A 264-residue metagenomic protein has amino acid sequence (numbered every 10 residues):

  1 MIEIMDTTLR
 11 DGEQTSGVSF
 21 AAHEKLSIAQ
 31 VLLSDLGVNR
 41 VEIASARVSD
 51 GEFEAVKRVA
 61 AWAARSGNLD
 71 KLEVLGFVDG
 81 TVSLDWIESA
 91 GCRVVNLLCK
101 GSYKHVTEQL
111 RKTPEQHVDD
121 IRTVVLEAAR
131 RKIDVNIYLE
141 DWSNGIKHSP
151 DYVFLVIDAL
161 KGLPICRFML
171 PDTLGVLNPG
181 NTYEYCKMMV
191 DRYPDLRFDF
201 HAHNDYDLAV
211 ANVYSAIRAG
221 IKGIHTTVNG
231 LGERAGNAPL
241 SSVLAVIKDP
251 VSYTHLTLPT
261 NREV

Functional and structural regions predicted by a protein language model:
M1-G80: N-terminal capping/small domains of soluble enzymes
I4-T7, N39-I43, D70-G76, V95-L97 (+4 more regions): Hydrophobic faces of well-ordered beta-strands that scaffold small-molecule active sites in alpha/beta enzyme cores
T8-E24, E73-D79, E108-T113, D141-P150 (+1 more regions): Active-site mouth loops of central-metabolism enzymes
A22-L36, D85-T107, E115, D119-D134 (+2 more regions): Alpha/beta enzyme core
V38-W62, K100-R111, W142-N144, L170-P179 (+1 more regions): Glycine-rich, proline-tolerant flexible connector loops at the mouths of alpha/beta enzymes
E52-V74, D119-R130, Y185-F198: Alpha-helix-loop-beta-strand connector modules within alpha/beta enzyme cores
V82-I87, L208-A219: Catalytic cores of alpha/beta
T254-T260: Conserved small/polar residues in nucleotide/adenosyl-binding loops
